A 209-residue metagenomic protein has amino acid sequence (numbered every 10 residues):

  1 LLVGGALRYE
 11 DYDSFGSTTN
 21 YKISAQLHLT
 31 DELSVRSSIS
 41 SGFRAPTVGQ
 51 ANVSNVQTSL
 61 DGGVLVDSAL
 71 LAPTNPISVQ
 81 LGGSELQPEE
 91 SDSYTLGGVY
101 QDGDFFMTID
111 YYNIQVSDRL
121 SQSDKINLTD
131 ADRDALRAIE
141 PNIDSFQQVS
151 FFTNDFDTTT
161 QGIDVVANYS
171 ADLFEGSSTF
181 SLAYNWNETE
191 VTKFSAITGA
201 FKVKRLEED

Functional and structural regions predicted by a protein language model:
L1, Y9, L27-H28, S41 (+2 more regions): Residue-level signature of outer-membrane beta-barrel architecture
L1-Q26, S91: Surface-exposed extracellular loop regions of Gram-negative outer-membrane beta-barrel proteins
L1-V3, E32-V35, D104-M107, F174-S178: Repeated loop/turn-to-beta-strand initiation elements of outer-membrane beta-barrel proteins
G5-Y9, I23, V35-S41, Q50 (+2 more regions): Transmembrane beta-barrel strands of outer-membrane/channel proteins
S14-T18, S34-V35, R44-Q50, Q57-D61 (+5 more regions): Outer-membrane beta-barrel proteins
S17-S40, T192-D209: Extended low-complexity acidic/polar segments
A45-T108, I114-Q115, N142-I163, N168-L173: Outer-membrane beta-barrel signature, preferentially recognizing the C-terminal barrel domain of Gram-negative
Y112-D209: Gram-negative outer-membrane beta-barrel transporters
